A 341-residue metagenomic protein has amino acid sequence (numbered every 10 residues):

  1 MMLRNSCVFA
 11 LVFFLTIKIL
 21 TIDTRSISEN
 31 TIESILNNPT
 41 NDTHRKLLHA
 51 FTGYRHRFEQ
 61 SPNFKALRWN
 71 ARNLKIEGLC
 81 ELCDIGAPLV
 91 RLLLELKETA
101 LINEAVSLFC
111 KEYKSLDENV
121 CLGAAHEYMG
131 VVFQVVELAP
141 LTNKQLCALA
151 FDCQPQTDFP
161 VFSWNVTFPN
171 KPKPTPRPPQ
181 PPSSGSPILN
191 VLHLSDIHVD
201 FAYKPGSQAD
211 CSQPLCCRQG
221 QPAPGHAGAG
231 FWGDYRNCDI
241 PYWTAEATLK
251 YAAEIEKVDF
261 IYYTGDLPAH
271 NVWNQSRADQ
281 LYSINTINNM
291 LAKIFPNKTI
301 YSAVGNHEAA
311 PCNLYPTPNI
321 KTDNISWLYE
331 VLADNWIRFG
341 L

Functional and structural regions predicted by a protein language model:
M1-F13: Classical eukaryotic N-terminal signal peptides for Sec-dependent ER targeting/secretion, especially the positively
L3-S6, K18-L189, L194, G206 (+2 more regions): Non-catalytic terminal accessory segments
L15-L20, N306-A309: Membrane-embedded alpha-helices of multi-pass membrane proteins, especially ion channels and transporters
W69-N73, T157-L281: N-terminal active-site segment of His-dependent metallophosphoesterases
C80-C83, A87, T99, N103 (+10 more regions): Generic preference for well-ordered alpha-helical elements
L89, L149, C153, I197-D200 (+3 more regions): Structured segments of extracytoplasmic/periplasmic soluble domains in secreted or envelope-associated proteins
L94-K97, D117, T157-V161, K204-P205 (+5 more regions): Short, flexible/disordered secondary-structure transition segments
K171-S183, Q280-L341: Extended active-site neighborhood of metal-dependent phosphoesterases/phosphodiesterases
